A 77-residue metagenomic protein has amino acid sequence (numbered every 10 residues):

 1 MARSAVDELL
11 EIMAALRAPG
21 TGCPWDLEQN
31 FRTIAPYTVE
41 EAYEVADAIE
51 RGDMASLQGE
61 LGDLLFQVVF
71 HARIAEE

Functional and structural regions predicted by a protein language model:
M1-L57: Extended low-complexity intrinsically disordered regions
Q58-L61, L65-E77: Hydrophobic/aromatic-rich structural module bridging two neighboring secondary-structure elements via a short loop
